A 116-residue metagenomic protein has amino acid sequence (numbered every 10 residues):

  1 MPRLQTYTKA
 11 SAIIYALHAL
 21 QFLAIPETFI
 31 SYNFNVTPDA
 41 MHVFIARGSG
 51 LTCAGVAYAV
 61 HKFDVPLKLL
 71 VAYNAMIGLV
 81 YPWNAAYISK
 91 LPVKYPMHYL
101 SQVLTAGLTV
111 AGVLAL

Functional and structural regions predicted by a protein language model:
M1-Y15: Cytosolic juxtamembrane helix and N-cap/initiation of the first transmembrane helix
R3-Y7, N35-M41, V65-P66, K90-K94: Membrane-interfacial loop-to-transmembrane-helix junctions in polytopic alpha-helical membrane proteins
A12-S31: Transmembrane alpha-helix/helix-exit interface in multi-pass inner-membrane proteins
I13-H18, A40-K62, V71-M76: Core segments of alpha-helical transmembrane spans in multipass integral membrane proteins
I25-P26, I88, L116: Short helix-capping/hinge motifs at transmembrane helix termini and TM-loop junctions
E27-A46: Interfacial loop at the N-terminal end of multi-pass membrane proteins
H61-K68, L79-H98: Membrane-helix boundary connector in multi-pass membrane proteins
T105-L116: Membrane-water interface at the C-terminal end of transmembrane alpha helices
